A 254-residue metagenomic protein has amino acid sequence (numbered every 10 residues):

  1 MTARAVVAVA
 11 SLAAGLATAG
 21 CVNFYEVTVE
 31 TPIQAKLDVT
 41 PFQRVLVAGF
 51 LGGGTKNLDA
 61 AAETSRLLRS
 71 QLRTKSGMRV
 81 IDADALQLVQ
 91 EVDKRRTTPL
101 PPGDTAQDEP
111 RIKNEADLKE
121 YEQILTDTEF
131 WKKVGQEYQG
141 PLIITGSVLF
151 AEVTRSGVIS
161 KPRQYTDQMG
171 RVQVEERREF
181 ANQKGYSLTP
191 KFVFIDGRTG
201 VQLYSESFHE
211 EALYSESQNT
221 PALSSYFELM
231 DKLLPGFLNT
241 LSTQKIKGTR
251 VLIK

Functional and structural regions predicted by a protein language model:
M1-C21: Sec-dependent bacterial lipoprotein signal peptides
T2, T28, G49, G53 (+5 more regions): Generic alpha-helix detector with strongest preference for long hydrophobic helices that associate with membranes
T2-V7, D127, Y138, S225: Residues at the start of alpha-helices and the adjacent loop-to-helix junctions
A10-A13, V39, L72, F180: A generic structural signal for short, solvent-exposed coil/turn residues that cap or connect secondary-structure
C21-Q43, E137-Y138, F150-K254: C-terminal/domain-edge helix-coil "capping" segments
R44, A48-E152, G197, V201 (+3 more regions): N-terminal segment of the mature soluble domain
